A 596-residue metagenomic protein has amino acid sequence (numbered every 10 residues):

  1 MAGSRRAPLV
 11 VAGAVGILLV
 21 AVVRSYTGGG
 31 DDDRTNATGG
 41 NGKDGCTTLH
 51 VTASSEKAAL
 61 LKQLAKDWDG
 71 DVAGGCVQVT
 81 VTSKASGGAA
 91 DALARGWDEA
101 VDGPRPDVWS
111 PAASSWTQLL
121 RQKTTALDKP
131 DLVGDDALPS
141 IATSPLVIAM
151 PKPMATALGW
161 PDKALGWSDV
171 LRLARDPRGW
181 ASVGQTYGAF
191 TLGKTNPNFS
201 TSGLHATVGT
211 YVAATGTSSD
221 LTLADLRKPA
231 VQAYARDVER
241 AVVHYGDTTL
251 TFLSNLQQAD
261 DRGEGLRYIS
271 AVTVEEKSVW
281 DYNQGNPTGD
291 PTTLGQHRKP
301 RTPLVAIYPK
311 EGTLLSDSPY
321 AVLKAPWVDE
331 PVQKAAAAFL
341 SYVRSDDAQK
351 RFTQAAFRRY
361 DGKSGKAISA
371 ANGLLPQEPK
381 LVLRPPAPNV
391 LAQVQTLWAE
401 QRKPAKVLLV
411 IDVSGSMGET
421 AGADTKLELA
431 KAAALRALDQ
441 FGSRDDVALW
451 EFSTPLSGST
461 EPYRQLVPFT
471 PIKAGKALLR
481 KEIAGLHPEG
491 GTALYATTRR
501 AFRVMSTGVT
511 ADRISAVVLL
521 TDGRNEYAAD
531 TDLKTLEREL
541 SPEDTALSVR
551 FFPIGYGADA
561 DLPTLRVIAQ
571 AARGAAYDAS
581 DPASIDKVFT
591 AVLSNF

Functional and structural regions predicted by a protein language model:
A2-G30, G45, A321-I411, E428: Extracellular/periplasmic juxtamembrane helices and adjacent flexible linkers that interface with membrane partners
G3-G13, V20-D135: Early extracytoplasmic/lumenal segment of secretory-pathway proteins
T125-F199: A conserved helix-loop-strand patch within extracytoplasmic ligand-binding domains of the periplasmic binding
G134-I148, Q232-G246, L294-W327: Periplasmic-binding protein-like
G209-A306: Ligand-binding pocket segment of bilobal, Venus flytrap-like solute-binding proteins
T292-R301, G523-S580, S584, T590-V592: VWA/integrin I-like adhesion module and closely mimicked acidic/polar interface patches used
K403-P471, T497-T498, A516-T521, P553-Y556 (+1 more regions): Von Willebrand factor
T420, D446-G485, V504-A511, A528-K534 (+1 more regions): Short beta-strand-loop
